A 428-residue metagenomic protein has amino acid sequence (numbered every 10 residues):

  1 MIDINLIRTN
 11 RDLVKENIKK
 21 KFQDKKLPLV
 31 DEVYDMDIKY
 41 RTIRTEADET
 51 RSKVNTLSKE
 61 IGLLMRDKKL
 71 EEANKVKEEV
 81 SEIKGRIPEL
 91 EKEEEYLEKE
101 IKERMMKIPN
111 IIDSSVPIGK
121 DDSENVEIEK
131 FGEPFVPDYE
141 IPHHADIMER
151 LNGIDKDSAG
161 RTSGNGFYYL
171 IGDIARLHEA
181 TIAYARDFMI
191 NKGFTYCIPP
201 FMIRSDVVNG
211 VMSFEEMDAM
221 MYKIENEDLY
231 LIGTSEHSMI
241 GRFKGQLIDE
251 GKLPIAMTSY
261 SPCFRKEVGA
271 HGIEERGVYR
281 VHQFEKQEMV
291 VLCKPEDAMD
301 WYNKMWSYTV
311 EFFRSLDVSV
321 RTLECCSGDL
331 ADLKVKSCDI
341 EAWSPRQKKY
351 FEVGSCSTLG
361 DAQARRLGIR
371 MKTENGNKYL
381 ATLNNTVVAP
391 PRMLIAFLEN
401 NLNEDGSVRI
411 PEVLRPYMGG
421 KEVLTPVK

Functional and structural regions predicted by a protein language model:
M1-P134, E149, G153: N-terminal alpha-helical targeting/anchoring segments
L27, K130-K428: TRNA-recognition modules of translation machinery and tRNA-sensing kinases, especially anticodon-binding
